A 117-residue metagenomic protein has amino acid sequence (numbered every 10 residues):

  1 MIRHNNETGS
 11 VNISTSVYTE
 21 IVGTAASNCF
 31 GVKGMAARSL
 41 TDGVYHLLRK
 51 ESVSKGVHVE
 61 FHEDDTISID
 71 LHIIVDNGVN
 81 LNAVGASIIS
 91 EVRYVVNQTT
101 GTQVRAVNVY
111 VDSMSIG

Functional and structural regions predicted by a protein language model:
M1-N77, L81, A86, Q98 (+1 more regions): Contiguous, often N-terminal, cationic amphipathic patches that form binding interfaces
R93: Glycine-rich active-site/cofactor-binding loop and its immediate structural neighborhood
